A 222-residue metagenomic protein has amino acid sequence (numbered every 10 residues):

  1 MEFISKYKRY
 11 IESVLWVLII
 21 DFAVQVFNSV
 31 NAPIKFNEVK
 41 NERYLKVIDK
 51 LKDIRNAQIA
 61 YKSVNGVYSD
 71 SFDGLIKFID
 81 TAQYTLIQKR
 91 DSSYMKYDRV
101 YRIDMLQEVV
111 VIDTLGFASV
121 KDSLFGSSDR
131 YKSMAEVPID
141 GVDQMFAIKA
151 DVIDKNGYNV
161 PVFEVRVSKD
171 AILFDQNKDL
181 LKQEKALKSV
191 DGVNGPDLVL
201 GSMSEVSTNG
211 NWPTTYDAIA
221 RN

Functional and structural regions predicted by a protein language model:
M1-R9: Short, Lys/Arg-rich N-terminal segment immediately upstream of the first membrane anchor
S5, S29-A32, G201: Glycine-centered structural positions embedded in regular secondary structure
K8-N28: Hydrophobic membrane-insertion alpha-helices, especially the h-region of bacterial N-terminal signal peptides
Y10-S13, V30-N37, Q58: A near-ubiquitous, low-amplitude feature marking generic local secondary-structure context
V24-D49: Amphipathic alpha-helical segments typified by the pilin-like N-terminal helix that continues immediately C-terminal
K40, Y44-N65: N-terminal alpha-helical signal peptides/signal-anchor transmembrane segments
S63, V67-N222: Low-complexity, acidic interaction segments enriched in glycine
